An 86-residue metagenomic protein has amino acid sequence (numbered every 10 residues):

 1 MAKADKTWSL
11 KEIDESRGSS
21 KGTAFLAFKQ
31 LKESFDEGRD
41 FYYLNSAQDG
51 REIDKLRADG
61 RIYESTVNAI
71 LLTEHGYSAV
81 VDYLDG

Functional and structural regions predicted by a protein language model:
M1-K29, Y42-G86: Positively charged, aromatic-accented nucleic-acid-binding surfaces
Q30-D40: Short, solvent-exposed alpha-helical "recognition" segments
